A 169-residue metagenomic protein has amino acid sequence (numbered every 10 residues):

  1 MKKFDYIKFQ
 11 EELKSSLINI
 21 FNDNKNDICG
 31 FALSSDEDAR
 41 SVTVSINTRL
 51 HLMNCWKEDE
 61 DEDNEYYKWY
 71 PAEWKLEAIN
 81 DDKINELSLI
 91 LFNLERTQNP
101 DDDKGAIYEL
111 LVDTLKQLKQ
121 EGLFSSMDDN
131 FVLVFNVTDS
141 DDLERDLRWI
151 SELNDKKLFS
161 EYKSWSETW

Functional and structural regions predicted by a protein language model:
M1-F4, K8, E12, A78-D82 (+3 more regions): Alpha-helix boundary/N-cap detector
M1-I28, A32: Short N-terminal edge-element motif at the start of the domain
E11, S15, N19, L89 (+3 more regions): Charged/polar, solvent-exposed surface patches and flexible loops
L17, L87-L91, L111, D146 (+1 more regions): Generic structural signal of hydrophobic/aromatic residues within well-ordered alpha-helices of folded domains
N22-D38, L94-D141: Short glycine-rich, low-complexity/disordered patches
N24-E60: N-terminal interaction modules that seed assembly of large macromolecular complexes
L52-Y108: Polybasic, proline/glycine-rich intrinsically disordered low-complexity segments
Q120-W169: Glycine-rich, aromatic-bearing surface loops/beta-hairpins
